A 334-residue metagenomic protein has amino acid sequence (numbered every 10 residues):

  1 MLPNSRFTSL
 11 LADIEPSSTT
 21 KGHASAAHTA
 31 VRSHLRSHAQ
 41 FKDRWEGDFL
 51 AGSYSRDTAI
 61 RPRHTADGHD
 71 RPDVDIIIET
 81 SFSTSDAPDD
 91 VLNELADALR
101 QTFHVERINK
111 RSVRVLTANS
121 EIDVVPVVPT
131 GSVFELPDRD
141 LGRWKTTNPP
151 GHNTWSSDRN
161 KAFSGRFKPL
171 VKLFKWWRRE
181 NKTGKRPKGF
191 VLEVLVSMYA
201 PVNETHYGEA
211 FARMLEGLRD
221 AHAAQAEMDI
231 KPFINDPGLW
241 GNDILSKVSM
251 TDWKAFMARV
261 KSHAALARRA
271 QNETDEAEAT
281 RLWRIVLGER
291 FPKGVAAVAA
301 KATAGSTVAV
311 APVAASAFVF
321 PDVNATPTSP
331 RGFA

Functional and structural regions predicted by a protein language model:
M1-R71, F82-D86, G332-A334: N-terminal regions immediately upstream of nucleotidyltransferase
L35-A39, D89-R139: Conserved catalytic core of two-metal-ion nucleotidyltransferases
E46, A51, S112-V115, N119 (+2 more regions): Catalytic residues for metal-mediated phosphoryl-transfer on nucleic acids/nucleotides
I60, A118-K172, A302-T303, T307-V319 (+2 more regions): Extended, alpha-helix-rich binding/interface surfaces that flank or overlap catalytic cores and mediate recognition
D70-E79, P149-S156, V191-E193: Glycine-rich, often proline-containing surface loops adjacent to acidic residues and nearby aromatics that form
I78-F82, A200: Short beta-strand-to-loop capping motifs
T84-D89, E204-Y207: Short, conserved charged micro-motifs
K172-A297: Conserved nucleotidyltransferase catalytic core and NTase-mimicking acidic/glycine-rich helix/loop elements in nucleic
